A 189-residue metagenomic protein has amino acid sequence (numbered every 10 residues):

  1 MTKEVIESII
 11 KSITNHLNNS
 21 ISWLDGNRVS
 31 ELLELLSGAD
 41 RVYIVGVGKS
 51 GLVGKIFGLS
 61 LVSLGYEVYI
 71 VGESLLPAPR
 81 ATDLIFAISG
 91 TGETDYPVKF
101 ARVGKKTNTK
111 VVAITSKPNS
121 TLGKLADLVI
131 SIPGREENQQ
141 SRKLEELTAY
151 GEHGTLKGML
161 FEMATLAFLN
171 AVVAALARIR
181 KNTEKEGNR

Functional and structural regions predicted by a protein language model:
M1, A171-R189: A short, charged, Gly/Pro-tolerant segment at domain boundaries
M1-S22: Generic N-terminal amphipathic, Lys/Arg-enriched alpha-helix
N19-G26, Y66, G134-R135, A174-N182: Generic secondary-structure signature for well-ordered alpha-helical cores
I21-G38: A short, well-structured juxtamembrane/interface segment
V42-V47, L52-L166: Glycine-rich phosphate-binding loops that contact phosphosugars or nucleotide phosphates
